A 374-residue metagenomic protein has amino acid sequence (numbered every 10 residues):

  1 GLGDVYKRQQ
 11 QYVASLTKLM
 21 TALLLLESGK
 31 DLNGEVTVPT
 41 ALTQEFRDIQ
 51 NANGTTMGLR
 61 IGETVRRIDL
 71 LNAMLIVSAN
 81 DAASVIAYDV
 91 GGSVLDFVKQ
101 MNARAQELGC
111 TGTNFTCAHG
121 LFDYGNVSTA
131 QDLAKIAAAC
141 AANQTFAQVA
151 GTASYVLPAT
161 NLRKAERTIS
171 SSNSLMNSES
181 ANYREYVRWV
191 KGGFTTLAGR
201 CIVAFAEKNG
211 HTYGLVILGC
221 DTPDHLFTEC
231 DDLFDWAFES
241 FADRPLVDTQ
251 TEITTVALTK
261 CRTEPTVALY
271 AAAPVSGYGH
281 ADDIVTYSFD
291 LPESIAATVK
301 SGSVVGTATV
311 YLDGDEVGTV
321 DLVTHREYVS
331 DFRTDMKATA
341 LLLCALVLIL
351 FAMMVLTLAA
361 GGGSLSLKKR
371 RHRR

Functional and structural regions predicted by a protein language model:
G1-Q131, K135-Q144: Active-site-adjacent loops and short helices of periplasmic peptidoglycan-processing enzymes
C110-N114, F122-R373: Domain-terminus/edge residues, biased toward the C-terminal soluble/receptor-binding domains of extracytoplasmic
